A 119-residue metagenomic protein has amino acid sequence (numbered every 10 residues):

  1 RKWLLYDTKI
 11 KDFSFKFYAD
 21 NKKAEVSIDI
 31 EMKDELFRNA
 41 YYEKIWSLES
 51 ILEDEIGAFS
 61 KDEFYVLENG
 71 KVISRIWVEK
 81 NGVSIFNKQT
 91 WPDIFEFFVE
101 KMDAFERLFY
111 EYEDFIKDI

Functional and structural regions predicted by a protein language model:
R1-N81: Polyanion-binding interface signature
S47-E55, G82-I119: Ampiphathic alpha-helical segments that act as solvent-exposed interaction surfaces
